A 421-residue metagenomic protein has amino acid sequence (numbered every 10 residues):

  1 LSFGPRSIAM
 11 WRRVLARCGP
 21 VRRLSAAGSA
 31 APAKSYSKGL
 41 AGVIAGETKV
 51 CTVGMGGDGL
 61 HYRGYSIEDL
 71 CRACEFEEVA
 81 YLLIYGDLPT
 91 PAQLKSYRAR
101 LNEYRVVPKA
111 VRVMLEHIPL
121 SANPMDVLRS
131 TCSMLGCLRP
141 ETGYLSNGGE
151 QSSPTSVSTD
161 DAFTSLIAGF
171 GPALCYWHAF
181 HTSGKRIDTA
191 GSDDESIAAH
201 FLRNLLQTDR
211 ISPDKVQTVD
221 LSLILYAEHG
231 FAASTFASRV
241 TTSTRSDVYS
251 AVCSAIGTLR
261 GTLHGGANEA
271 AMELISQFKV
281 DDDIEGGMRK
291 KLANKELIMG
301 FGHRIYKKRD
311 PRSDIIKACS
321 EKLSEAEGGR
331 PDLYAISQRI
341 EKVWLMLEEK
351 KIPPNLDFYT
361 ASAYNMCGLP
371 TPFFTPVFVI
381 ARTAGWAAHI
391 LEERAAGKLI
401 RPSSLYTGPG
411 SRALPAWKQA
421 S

Functional and structural regions predicted by a protein language model:
L1-A31: N-terminal mitochondrial targeting presequence
A26-S421: Hydrophobic alpha-helical bundle cores within soluble ligand-binding/oligomerization subdomains
